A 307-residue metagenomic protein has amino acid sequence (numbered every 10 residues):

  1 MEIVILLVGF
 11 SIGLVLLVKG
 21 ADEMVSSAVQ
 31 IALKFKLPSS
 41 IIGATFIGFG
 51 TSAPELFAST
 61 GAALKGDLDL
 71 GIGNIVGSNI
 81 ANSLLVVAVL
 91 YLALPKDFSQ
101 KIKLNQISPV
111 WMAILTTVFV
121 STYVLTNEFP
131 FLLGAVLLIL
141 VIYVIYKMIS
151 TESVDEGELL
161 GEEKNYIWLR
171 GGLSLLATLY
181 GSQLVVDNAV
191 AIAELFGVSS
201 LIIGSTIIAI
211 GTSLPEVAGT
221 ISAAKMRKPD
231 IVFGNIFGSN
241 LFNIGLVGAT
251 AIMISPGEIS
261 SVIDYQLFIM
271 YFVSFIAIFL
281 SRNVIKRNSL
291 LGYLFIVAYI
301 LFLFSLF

Functional and structural regions predicted by a protein language model:
M1-F307: Hydrophobic alpha-helical segments, chiefly the membrane-spanning helices and signal/signal-anchor peptides
